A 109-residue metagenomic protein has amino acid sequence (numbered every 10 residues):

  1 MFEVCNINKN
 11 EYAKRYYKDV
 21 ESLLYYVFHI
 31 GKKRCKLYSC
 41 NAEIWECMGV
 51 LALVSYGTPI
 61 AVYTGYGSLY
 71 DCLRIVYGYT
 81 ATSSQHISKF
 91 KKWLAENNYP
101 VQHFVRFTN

Functional and structural regions predicted by a protein language model:
M1-N109: Terminal leader/tail segments of proteins
